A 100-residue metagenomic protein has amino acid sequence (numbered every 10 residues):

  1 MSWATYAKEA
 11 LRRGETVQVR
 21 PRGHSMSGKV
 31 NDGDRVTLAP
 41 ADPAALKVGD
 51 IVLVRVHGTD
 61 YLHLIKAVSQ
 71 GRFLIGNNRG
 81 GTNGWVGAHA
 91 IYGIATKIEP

Functional and structural regions predicted by a protein language model:
M1-P100: Extended hydrophobic leader/signal-anchor segments used for secretion and membrane insertion
